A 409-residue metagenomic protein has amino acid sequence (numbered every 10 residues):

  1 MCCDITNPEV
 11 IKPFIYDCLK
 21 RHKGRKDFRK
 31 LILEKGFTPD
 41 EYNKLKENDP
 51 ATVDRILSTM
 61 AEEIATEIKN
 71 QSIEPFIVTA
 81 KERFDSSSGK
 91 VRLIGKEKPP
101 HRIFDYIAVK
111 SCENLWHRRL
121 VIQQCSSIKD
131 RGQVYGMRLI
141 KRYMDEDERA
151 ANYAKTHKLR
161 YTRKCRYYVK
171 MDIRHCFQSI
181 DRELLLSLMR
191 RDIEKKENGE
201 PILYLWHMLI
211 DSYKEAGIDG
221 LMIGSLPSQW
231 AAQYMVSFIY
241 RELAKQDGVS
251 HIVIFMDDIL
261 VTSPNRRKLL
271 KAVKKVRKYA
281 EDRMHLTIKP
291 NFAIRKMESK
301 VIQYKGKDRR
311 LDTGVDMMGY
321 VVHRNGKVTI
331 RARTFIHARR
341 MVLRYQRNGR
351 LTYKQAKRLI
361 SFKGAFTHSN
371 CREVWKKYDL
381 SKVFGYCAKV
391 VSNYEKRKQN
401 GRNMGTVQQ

Functional and structural regions predicted by a protein language model:
M1-C2, T52, E97, R102-Y106 (+8 more regions): Right-hand nucleic-acid polymerase module
M1-L185, Q408-Q409: Conserved two-metal-ion catalytic palm core of "right-hand" nucleic acid polymerases, unifying RNA-dependent RNA
P39-N43, D85-S87, W116-L120, Y167 (+4 more regions): Short acidic (Asp/Glu) and glycine-rich catalytic loops that position anionic groups and cofactors
V78, V253-D257, F292-A293: Short Gly/Ser/Thr- and Asp/Glu-enriched loop/turn motifs at secondary-structure junctions
R118, K245-H251, M284-K289: Surface-exposed helix-capping loop/turn segments at secondary-structure junctions
S127-G136, L260-T262, I294-G306: Beta-rich nucleic-acid/ligand-interaction surfaces
Y143-M256, L260-K275, K363-F366, R372 (+3 more regions): Conserved polymerase palm-domain catalytic core
I193, R277-L286: A common structural junction motif
